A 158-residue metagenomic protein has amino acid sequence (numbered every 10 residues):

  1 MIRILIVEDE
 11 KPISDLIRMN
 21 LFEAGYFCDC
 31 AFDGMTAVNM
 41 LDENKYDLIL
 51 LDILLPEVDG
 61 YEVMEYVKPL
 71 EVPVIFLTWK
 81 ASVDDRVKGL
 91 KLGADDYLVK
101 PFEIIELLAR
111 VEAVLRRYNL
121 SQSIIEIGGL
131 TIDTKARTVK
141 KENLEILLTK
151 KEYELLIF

Functional and structural regions predicted by a protein language model:
M1-Y118: N-terminal/domain-start alpha-helical segments
R3, E112-F158: Short, Lys/Arg-enriched segments at the junction into DNA-binding effector domains of transcriptional regulators
